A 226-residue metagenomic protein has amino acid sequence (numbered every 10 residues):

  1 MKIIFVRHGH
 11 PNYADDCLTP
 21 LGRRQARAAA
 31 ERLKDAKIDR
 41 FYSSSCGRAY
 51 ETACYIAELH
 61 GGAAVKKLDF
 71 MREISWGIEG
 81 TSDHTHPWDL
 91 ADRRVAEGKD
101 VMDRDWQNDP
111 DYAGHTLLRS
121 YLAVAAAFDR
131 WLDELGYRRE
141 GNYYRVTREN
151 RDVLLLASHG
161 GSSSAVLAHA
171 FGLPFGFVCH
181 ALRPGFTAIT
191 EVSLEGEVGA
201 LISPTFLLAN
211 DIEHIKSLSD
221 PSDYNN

Functional and structural regions predicted by a protein language model:
M1-I4: Extreme N-terminal starter segment of soluble prokaryotic enzymes
G9, C46, G160, N210-I212: Active-site metal-binding loops of divalent metal-dependent hydrolases
L18-L33: Short catalytic helix/loop segments, enriched in acidic residues and glycine and frequently bearing histidine
A30-W106: Phosphate-coordination/substrate-recognition cap region in phosphate-metabolizing enzymes
S45-C46, F70, R148-G161: Short, well-ordered beta-to-alpha junction loops that form the rim of enzyme active sites and present histidine/acidic
G62, I74-L90, R138, N142-V153 (+1 more regions): Acidic, low-complexity terminal tails and accessory targeting/binding regions of phosphate-metabolizing enzymes
V95-Y112, E213-N226: Extended, charge-rich low-complexity interaction segments
Q107-Y143: Internal catalytic-core helix/loop-beta-alpha segment that presents or stabilizes conserved functional determinants
